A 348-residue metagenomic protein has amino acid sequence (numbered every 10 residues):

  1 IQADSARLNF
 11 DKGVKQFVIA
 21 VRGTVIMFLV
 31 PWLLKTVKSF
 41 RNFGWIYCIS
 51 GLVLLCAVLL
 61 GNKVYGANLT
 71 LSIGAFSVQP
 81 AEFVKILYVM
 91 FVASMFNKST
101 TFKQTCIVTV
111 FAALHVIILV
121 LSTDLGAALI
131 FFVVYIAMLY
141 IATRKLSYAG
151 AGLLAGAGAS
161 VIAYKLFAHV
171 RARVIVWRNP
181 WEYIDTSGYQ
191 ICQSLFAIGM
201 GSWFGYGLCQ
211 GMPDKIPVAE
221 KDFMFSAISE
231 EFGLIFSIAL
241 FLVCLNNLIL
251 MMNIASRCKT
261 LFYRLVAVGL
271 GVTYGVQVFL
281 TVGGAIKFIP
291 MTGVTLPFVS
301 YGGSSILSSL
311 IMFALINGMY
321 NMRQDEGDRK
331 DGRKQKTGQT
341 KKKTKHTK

Functional and structural regions predicted by a protein language model:
Q2-S187, S226-I286, I311, L315 (+1 more regions): Hydrophobic alpha-helical transmembrane segments of multi-pass inner membrane proteins, especially in bacterial systems
L71-I73, V78, W203-F204, L208 (+2 more regions): Short clusters of hydrophobic/aromatic residues that line enzyme substrate/ligand-binding pockets
V78-P80, K85, W181-I184, C192 (+3 more regions): A broad, structure-centric signal for solvent-exposed, well-ordered loop/edge residues that line or flank functional
D124-L129, F204-L208, A219-K221, I238 (+3 more regions): Transmembrane helix boundary and interhelical junction motifs in multipass membrane proteins
P180-F225, I235-F236: TM-adjacent membrane-interface loops and short helices in multi-pass inner/ER membrane proteins
T281-K348: A juxtamembrane structural motif centered on a specific transmembrane helix
